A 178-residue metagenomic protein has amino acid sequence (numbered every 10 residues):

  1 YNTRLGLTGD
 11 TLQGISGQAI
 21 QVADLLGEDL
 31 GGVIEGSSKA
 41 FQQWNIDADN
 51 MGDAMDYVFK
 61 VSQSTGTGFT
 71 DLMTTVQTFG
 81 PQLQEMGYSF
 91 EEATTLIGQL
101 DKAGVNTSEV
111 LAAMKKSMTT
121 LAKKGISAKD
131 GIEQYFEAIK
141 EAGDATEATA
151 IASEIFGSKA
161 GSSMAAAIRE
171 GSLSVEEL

Functional and structural regions predicted by a protein language model:
Y1-L178: Amphipathic alpha-helical interface segments used for oligomerization, scaffolding, and membrane association
